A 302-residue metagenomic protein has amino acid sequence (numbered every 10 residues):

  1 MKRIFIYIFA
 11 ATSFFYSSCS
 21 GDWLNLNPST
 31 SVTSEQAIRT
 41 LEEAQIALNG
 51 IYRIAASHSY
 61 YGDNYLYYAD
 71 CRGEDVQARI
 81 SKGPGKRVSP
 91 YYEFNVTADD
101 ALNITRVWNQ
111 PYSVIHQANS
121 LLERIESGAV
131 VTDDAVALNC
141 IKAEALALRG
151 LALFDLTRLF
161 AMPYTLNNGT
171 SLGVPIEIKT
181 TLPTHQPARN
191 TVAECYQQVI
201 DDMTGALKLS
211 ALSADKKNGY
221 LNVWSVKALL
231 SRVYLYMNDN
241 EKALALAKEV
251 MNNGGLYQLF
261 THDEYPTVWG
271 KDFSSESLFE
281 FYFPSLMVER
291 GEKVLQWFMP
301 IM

Functional and structural regions predicted by a protein language model:
M1-S29: Bacterial Sec-dependent N-terminal signal peptides
C19-R72, M302: Membrane-proximal, proline-rich intrinsically disordered regions
I46, V76, K242-M302: Hydrophobic-face positions in mid-chain alpha helices that act as interaction patches
K86-F160, N190, K208-L212: Conserved, well-structured interaction surfaces
T157-Y164, A214, Y236-N238: Short coil/turn linking the two alpha-helices of tandem helical-hairpin repeats
